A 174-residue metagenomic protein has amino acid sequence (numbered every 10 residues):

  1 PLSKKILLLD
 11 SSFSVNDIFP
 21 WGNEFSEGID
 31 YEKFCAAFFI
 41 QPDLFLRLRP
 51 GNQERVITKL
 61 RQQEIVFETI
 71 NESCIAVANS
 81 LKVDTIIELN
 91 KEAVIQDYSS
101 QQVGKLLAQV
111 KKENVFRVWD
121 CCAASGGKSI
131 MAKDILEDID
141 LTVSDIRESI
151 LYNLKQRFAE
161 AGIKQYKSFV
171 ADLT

Functional and structural regions predicted by a protein language model:
P1-T174: S-adenosylmethionine
